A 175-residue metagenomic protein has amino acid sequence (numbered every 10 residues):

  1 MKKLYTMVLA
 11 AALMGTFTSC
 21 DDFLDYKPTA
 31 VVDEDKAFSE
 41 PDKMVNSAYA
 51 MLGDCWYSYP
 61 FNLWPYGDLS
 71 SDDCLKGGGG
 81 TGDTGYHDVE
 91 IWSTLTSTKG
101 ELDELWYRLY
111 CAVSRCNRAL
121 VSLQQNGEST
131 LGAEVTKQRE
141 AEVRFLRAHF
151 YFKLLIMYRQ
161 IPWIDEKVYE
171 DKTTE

Functional and structural regions predicted by a protein language model:
M1-L4: Positively charged n-region of N-terminal signal peptides that target proteins for export
T6-A12: Sec-dependent N-terminal signal peptides
M14-F17: Bacterial Sec-type N-terminal signal peptides, specifically the leucine/valine-rich hydrophobic h-region
C20-S70: Membrane-proximal, proline-rich intrinsically disordered regions
D22, W56-Y57, G79-G80, L154-W163: Proline-centered turn/helix-capping motifs that create local helix->coil transitions or kinks
T29-D33, T94, D165-T173: Short linear capping/connector segments at secondary-structure termini
M44-N46, A50-M51, T81-Y158, T173-E175: Conserved, well-structured interaction surfaces
C74-G82: Flexible, small-residue-rich N-terminal segments that precede or flank a structured functional core
